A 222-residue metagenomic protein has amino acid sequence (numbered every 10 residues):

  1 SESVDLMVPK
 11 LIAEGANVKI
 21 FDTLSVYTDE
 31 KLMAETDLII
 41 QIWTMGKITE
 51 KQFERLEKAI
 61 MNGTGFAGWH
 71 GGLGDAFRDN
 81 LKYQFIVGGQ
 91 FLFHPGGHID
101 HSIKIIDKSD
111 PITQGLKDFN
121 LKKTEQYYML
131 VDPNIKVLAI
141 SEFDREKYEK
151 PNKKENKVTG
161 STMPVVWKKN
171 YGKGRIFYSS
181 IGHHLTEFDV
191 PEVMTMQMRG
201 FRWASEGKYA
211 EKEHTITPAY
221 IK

Functional and structural regions predicted by a protein language model:
S1-G74: Helical hinge/lid and interdomain linker segments adjacent to catalytic or ligand-binding clefts that mediate domain
E2-L6, E35, K51, R55 (+4 more regions): Extracytoplasmic/secreted proteins, especially bacterial periplasmic and envelope-associated proteins
V4, I12, L92, G97-G172: Catalytic beta-strand/loop cores that center a nucleophilic Ser/Cys/Thr and support acyl-enzyme chemistry
A13, K147, P151-V165, N170-K222: Extracellular ligand-binding/catalytic regions of CAZymes and related secreted enzymes and adhesion modules
G46-G115: A glycine-rich, often tryptophan-bearing local segment used as a flexible ligand/cofactor-contacting loop or short
G65-A67, K136, R175: Proline-centered loop/turn at the N-terminus of a beta-strand
Y83-Q90, N120-L121, M129-I135, G182 (+1 more regions): Oxidoreductase and adenylate-handling cofactor-binding alpha/beta cores
